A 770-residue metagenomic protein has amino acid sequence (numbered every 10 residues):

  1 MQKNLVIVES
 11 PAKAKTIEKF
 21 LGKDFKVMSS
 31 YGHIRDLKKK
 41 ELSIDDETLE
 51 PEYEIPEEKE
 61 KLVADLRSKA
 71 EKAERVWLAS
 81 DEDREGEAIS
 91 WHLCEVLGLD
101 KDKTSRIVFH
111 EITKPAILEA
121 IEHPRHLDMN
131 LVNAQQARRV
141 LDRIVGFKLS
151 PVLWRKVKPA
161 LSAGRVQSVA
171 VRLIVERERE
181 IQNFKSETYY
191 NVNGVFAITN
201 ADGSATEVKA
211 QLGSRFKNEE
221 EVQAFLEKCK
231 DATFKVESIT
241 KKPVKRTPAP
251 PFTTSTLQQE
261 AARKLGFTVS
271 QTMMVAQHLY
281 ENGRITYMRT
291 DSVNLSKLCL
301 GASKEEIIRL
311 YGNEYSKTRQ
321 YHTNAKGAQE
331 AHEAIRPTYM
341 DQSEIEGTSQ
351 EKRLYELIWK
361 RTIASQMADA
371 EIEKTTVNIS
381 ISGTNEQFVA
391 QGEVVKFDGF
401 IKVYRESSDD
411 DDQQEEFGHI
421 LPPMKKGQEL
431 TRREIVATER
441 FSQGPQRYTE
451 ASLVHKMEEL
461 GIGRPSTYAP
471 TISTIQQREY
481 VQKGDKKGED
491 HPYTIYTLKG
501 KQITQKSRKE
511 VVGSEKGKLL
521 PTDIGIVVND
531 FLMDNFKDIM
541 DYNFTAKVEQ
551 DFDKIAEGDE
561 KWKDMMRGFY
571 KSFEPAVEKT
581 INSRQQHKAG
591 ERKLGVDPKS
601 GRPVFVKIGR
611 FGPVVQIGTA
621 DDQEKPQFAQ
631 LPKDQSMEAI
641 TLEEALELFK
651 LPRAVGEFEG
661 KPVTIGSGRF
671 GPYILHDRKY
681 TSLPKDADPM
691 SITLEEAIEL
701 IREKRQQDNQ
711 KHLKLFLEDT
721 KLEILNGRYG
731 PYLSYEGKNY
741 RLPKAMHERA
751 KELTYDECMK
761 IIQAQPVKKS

Functional and structural regions predicted by a protein language model:
M1-V140, K148, R319, S408-D412 (+1 more regions): Intrinsically disordered, low-complexity regulatory segments
Q2-L5, T16, F25, S150 (+3 more regions): Basic, low-complexity terminal or inter-domain segments flanking catalytic cores
E52, S80-E82, L99-S105, R125-V132 (+6 more regions): Short, polar/flexible loop-turn hinges at active-site or ligand-entry regions and domain interfaces
I112-G194, K241-K245: C-terminal or mid-to-C-terminal helical accessory/interaction module adjacent to the motor/catalytic core
F216-P251, K425-L430, T438-E439, K547: Metal- or metallocofactor-binding catalytic centers and their adjacent structured scaffolds across diverse enzyme
V236-I239, T247-A261, T286-T290, G444-K456 (+1 more regions): Short acidic, hydrophobic short linear motifs in intrinsically disordered regions
Q258-E260, K264-Q271: A conserved hydrophobic secondary-structure block that centers on an alpha-helix together with its immediately flanking
